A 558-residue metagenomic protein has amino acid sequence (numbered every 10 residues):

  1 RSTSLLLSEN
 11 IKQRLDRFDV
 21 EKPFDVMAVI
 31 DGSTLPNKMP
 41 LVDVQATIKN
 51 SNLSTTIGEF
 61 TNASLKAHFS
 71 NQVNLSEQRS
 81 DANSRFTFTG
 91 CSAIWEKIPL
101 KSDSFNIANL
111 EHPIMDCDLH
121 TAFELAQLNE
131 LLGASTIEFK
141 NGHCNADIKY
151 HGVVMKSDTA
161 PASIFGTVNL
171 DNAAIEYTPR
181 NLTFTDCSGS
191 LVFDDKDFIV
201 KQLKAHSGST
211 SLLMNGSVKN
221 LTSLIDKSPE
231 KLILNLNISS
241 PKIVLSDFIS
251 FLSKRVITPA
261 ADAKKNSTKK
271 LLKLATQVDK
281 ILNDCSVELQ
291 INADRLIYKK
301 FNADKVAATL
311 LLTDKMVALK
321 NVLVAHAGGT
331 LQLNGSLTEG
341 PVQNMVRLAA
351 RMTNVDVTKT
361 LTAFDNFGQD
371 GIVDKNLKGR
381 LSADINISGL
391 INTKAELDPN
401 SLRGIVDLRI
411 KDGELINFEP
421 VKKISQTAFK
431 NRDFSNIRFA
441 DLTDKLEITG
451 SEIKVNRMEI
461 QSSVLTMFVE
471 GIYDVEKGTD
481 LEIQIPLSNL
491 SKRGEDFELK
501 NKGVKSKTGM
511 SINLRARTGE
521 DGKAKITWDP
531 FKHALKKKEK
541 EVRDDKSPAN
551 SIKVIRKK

Functional and structural regions predicted by a protein language model:
R1-A93, I98-K196, T210-R438, L465 (+1 more regions): Membrane-proximal interfacial segments on either side of biological membranes
A293, D441, K454: Active-site-adjacent structural elements in folded domains
K394, T443, N456-R457: Short secondary-structure capping micro-motifs at structural edges
F439-L446, S451: Generic long, charged, amphipathic alpha-helical segments
I448-V455, E459-T466, E470, D474-E476: Extended serine/threonine-enriched, polar tracts that run as long, contiguous segments within proteins
